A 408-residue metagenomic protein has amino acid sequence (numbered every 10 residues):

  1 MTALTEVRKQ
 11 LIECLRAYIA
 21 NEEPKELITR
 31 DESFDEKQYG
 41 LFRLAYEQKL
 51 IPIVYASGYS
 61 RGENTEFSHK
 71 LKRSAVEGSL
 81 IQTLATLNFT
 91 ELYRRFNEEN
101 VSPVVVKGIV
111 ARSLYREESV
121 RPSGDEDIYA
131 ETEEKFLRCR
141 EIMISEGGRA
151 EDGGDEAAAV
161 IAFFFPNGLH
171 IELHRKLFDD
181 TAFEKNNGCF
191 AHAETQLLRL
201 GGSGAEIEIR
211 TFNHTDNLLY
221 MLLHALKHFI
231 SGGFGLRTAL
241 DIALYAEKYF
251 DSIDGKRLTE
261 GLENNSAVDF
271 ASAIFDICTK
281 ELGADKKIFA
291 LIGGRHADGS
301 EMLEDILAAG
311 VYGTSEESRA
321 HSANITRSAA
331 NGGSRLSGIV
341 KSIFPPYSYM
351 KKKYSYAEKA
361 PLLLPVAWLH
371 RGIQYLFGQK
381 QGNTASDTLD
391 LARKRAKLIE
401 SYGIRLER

Functional and structural regions predicted by a protein language model:
M1-G124, A130-R408: Conserved NTP-donor binding/palm subdomain of two-metal-ion nucleotidyltransferases/polymerases, i.e., the charged
